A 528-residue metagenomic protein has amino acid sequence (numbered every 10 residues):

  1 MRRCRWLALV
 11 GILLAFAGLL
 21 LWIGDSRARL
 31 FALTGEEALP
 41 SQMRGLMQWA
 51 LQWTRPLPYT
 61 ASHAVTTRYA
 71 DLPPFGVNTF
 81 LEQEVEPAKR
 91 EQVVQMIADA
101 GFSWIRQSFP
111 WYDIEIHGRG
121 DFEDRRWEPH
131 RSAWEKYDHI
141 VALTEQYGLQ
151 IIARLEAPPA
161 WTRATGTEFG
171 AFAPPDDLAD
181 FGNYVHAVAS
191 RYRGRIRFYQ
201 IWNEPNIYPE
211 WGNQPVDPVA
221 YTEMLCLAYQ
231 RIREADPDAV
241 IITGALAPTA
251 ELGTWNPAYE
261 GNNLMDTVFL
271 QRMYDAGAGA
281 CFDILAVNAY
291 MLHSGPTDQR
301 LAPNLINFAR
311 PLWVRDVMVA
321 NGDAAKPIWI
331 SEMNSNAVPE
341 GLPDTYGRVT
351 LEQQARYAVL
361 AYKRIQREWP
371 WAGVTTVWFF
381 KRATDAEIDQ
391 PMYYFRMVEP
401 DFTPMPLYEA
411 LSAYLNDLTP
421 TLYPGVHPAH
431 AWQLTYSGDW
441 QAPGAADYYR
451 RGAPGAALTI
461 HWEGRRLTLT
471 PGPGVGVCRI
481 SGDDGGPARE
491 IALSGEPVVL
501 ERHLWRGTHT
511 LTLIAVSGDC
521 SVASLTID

Functional and structural regions predicted by a protein language model:
M1-L14: N-terminal Sec-pathway targeting helices
W22-W104, W127, A142, R233: N-terminal carbohydrate-binding accessory modules
R27-R29, G35, Y414-D528: Glycan-recognition surfaces in beta-rich domains, encompassing non-catalytic CBMs and lectin-like receptor-binding
A28-A61, V65, D121, P205 (+4 more regions): Aromatic-rich peripheral "rim/lid" segments of glycoside hydrolase catalytic domains that contact and position glycan
P73-T79, I105-Q107, I151-L155, Y199-I201 (+4 more regions): Hydrophobic faces of well-ordered beta-strands that scaffold small-molecule active sites in alpha/beta enzyme cores
E84-A98, F181-V188, N263-D275, A358-R364: Short, acidic/polar
A100-F122, W127-A258, L292, S335-V338 (+1 more regions): Substrate-binding cleft and catalytic face of glycoside hydrolase catalytic domains, especially the flexible beta-alpha
G182, V216-E352: Noncatalytic carbohydrate-binding groove/subsite architecture in carbohydrate-active enzymes
